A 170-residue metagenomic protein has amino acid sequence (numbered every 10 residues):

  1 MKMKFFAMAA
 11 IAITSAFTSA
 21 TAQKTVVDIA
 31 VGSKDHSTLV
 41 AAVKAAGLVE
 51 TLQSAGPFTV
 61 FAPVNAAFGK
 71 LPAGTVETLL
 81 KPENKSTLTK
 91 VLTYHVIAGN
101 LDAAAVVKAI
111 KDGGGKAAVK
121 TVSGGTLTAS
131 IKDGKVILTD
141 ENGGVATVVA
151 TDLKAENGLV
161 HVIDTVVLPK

Functional and structural regions predicted by a protein language model:
M1-A7: Bacterial N-terminal signal peptides that target proteins for export
A7-A16: Bacterial N-terminal signal peptides
T18-K170: Mature, structured domains of secreted/extracytosolic soluble proteins
